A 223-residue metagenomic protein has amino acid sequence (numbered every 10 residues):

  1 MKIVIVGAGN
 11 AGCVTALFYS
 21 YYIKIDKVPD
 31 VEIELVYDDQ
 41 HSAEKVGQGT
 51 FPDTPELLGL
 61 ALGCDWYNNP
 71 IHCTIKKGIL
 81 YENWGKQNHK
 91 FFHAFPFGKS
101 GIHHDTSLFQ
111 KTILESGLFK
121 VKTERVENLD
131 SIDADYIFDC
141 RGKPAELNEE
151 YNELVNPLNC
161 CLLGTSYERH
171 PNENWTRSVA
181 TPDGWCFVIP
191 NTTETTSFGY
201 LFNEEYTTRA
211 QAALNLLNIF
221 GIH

Functional and structural regions predicted by a protein language model:
M1-A11: Beta1/beta-strand and adjacent pyrophosphate-binding region of the FAD-binding site in flavoprotein oxidoreductases
G7, Y37, F202: Short beta-strand/turn micro-motifs composed of small residues that flank or help shape donor/cofactor-binding pockets
F18, T112-F220: Predominantly flavin-linked oxidoreductase catalytic cores and closely associated redox partners
S20-V46: Glycine-rich FAD pyrophosphate-binding loop
Q40-F91: N-terminal FAD cofactor-binding segment of flavoenzymes
H72-E146: Feature captures the FAD/FMN-dependent oxidoreductase FAD-binding
